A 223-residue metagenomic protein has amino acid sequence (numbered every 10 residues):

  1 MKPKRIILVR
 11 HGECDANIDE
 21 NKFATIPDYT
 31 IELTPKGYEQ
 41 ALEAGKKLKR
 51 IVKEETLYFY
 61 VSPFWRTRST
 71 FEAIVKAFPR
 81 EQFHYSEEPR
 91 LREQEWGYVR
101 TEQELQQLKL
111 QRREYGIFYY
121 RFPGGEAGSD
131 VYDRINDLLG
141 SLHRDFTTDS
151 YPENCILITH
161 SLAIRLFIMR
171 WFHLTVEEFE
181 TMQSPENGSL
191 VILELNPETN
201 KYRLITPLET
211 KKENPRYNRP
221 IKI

Functional and structural regions predicted by a protein language model:
M1-R5, A44, R50, R80-Q82 (+3 more regions): Acidic, low-complexity terminal tails and accessory targeting/binding regions of phosphate-metabolizing enzymes
K2-F83, E126-D130, I135: Active-site-proximal alpha-helix that buttresses catalytic centers in soluble enzyme cores
V9, I158-T159: A conserved hydrophobic position in a structured secondary element of the catalytic/binding core that shapes
A16, I31-E32, K76-D137, Y217: Phosphate-handling substructures
E55-P63, S86, S150, N154-I158: Short glycine-rich phosphate-binding loop at a beta-alpha junction
G140-H143: Helix-loop module immediately N-terminal to the HCX5R catalytic loop in PTP-like cysteine phosphatase domains
S161-R165: GST superfamily/GST-like fold recognition
